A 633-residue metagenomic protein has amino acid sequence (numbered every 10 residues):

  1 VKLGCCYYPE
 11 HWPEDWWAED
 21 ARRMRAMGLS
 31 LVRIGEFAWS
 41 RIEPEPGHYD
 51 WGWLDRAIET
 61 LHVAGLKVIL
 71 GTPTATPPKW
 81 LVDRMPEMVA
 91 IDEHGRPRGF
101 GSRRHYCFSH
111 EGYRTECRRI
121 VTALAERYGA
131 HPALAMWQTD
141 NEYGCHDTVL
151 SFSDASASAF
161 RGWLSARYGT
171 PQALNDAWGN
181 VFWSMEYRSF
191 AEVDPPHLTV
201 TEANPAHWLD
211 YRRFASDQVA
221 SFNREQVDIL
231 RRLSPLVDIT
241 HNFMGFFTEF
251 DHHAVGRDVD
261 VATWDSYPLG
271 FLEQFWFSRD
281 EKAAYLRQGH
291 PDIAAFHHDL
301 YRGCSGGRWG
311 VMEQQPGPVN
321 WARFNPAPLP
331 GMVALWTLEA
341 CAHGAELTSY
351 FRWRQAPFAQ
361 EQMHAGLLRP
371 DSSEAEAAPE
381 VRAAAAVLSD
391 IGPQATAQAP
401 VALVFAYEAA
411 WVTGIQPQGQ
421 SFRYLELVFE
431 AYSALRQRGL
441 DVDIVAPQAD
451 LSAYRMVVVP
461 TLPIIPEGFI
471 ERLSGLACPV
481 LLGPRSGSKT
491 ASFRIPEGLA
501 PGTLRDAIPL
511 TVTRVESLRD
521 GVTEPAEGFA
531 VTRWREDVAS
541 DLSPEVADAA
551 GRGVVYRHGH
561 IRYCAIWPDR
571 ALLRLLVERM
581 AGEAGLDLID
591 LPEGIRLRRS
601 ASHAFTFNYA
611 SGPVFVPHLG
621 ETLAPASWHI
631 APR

Functional and structural regions predicted by a protein language model:
K2-E14, G35-L54, G99-R118, D140-V149 (+8 more regions): The substrate-binding groove and active-site-proximal loops of carbohydrate-active enzymes, especially glycoside
C5, M24, V32, L61 (+12 more regions): Conserved, mostly hydrophobic/aromatic
H11-A26, C117-A123, M244-A254, L329-L338: Short, acidic/polar
A18-A26, L31-R98, T122-A125, Q226-S234 (+1 more regions): Aromatic-lined substrate-binding rim segments of carbohydrate-active enzymes
H94, R98-L300: Polysaccharide-binding and catalytic clefts of secreted carbohydrate-active enzymes
P205, T240-E430, L510-F529, R533-W534 (+1 more regions): Hydrophobic targeting/anchoring helices
P328, P460-R633: A conserved amphipathic helix/loop scaffold that creates a polar/acidic microenvironment used either to coordinate
A431-L451: A short, well-structured beta->alpha microelement
